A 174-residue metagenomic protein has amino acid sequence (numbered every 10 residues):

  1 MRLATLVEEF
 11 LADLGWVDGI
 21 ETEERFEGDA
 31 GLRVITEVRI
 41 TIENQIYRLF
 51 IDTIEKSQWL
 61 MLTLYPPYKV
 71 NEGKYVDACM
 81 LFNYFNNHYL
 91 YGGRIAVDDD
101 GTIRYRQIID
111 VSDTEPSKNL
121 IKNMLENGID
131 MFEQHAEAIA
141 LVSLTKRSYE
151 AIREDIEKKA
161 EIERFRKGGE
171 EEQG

Functional and structural regions predicted by a protein language model:
M1-L49: Charge-rich, low-complexity N-terminal segments
R2-L3, V70-A78, L120, M124-N127: Short amphipathic alpha-helical segments
R33-I35, S57-M61, D100-R104: A generic structural signal for beta-strand entry/edge sites
I42-N44, Y68, I109-V111: Beta-strand elements of well-folded, non-transmembrane domains
R48-N71: Intrinsically disordered, low-complexity regulatory segments enriched in Ser/Thr/Pro and charged residues
T63-R104: Short, internal acidic amphipathic alpha-helical interface segments that mediate docking to partner proteins
R94-R147: Charged, low-complexity intrinsically disordered regions
A140-G174: Short, highly charged C-terminal tails/helix-capping segments
